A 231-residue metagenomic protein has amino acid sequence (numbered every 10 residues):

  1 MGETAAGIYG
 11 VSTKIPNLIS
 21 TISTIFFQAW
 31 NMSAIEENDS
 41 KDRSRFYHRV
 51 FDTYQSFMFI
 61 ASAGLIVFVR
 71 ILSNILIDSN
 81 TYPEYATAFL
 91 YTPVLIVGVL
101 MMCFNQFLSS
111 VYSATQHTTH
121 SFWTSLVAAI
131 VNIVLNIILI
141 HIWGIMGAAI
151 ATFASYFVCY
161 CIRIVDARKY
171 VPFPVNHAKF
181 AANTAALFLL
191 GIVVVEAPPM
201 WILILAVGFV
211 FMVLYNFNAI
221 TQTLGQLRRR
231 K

Functional and structural regions predicted by a protein language model:
M1-L18, A29, S33-E36, R70-P83: Helix-terminus/linker motif at the lipid-water interface of multi-pass membrane proteins
A5-S23, D52-S56, G98, I133: Alpha-helical transmembrane segments of polytopic membrane transporters and translocases
T13, T24-Q28, L90-Q116, H120-I140 (+2 more regions): Short runs within selected transmembrane alpha-helices of multi-pass transporters and secretion channels
P16-D52, L108-A114: Helix-loop junctions and terminal segments of transmembrane helices in multi-pass membrane transport/translocation
N31, K41-F68, A86-T92, A178: Interfacial transmembrane-helix starts/ends
S62-V67, I133-I137, L187-W201: Hydrophobic alpha-helical transmembrane segments in multi-pass integral membrane proteins
I66-L100: Interfacial segments at transmembrane-helix termini and the short loops linking adjacent helices
I192-K231: Membrane-proximal transmembrane or re-entrant/amphipathic helices at the cytosolic face
